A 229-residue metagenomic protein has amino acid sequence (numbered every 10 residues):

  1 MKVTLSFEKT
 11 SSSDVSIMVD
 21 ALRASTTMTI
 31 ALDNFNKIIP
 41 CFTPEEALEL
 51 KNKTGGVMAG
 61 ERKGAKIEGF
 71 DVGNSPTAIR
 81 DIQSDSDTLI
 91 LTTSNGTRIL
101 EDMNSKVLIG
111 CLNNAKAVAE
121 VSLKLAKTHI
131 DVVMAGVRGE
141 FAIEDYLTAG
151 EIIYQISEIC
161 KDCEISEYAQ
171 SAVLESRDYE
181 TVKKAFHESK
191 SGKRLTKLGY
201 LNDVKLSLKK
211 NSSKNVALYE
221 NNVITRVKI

Functional and structural regions predicted by a protein language model:
K2, S25-N36, E45-T93, T97 (+1 more regions): Residues that scaffold, gate, or flank divalent-cation-dependent active/transport sites
K2-V3, D14-I17, K37-I39, G55-M58 (+5 more regions): Structural motif
F7-K9, V19-L22, C41-P44, G60-K63 (+7 more regions): Fold-independent oxyanion-binding glycine-rich loops and adjacent beta-strand/coil segments at enzyme active sites
T10-S12, L32-N34, M103-N104: Short, surface-exposed connector motifs at secondary-structure boundaries
S11, V15-I30: Short acidic, Gly/Ser-rich segments with clustered Asp/Glu that frequently serve as metal-coordination loops in enzyme
R23-T27, T43-E46, I99, N114 (+3 more regions): General structural feature for long, well-ordered alpha-helical segments within catalytic domains of soluble enzymes
T54, D71-S94, R98-K106, I143-I229: Long, charged alpha-helical interface segments
G96-G139, E144, T148-I153: Acidic (Asp/Glu) carboxylate-rich active-site/surface patches
